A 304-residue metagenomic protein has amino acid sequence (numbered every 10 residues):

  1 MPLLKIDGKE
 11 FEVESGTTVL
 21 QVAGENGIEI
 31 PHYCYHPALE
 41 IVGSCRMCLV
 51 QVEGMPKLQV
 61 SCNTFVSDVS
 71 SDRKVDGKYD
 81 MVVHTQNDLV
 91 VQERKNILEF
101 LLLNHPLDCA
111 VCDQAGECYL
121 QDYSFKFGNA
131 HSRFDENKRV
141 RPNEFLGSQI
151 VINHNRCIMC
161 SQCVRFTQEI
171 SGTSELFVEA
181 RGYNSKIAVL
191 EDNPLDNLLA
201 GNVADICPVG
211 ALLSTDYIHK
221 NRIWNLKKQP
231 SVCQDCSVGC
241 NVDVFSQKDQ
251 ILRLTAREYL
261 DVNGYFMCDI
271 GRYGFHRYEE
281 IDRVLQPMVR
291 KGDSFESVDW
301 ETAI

Functional and structural regions predicted by a protein language model:
M1-D7, Y79, V284-K291: Short, contiguous pre-domain boundary segments
P2, K9, Y183, K248-Q250 (+1 more regions): Beta-strand-connecting loop/turn residues
P2-V69, L89-E93: N-terminal cofactor/phosphate-binding cores enriched in small/glycine residues, especially glycine-rich loops such as
R46-V50, M55-Q234, V238-V242, K248-Q250: Fe-S ferredoxin-like electron-transfer domains and their immediately adjacent linker/connector regions across
D135, Q247-I304: Cofactor-/ligand-binding subdomain signature composed of acidic, glycine-rich, tryptophan-containing flexible loops
